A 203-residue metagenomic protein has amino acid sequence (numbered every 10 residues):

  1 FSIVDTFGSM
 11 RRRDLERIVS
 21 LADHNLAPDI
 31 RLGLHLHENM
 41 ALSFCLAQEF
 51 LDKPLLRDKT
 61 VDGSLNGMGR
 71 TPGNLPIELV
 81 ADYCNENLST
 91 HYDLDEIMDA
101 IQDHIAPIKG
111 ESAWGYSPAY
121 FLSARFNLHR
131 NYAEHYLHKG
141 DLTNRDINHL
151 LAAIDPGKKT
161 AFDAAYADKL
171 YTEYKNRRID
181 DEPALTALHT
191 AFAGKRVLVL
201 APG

Functional and structural regions predicted by a protein language model:
S2-P183: Catalytic cores and adjacent flexible loops of soluble metabolic enzymes that perform enolate/carbanion chemistry on
D180-G203: Metabolite-binding pocket within alpha/beta catalytic cores that recognizes anionic/polar moieties
